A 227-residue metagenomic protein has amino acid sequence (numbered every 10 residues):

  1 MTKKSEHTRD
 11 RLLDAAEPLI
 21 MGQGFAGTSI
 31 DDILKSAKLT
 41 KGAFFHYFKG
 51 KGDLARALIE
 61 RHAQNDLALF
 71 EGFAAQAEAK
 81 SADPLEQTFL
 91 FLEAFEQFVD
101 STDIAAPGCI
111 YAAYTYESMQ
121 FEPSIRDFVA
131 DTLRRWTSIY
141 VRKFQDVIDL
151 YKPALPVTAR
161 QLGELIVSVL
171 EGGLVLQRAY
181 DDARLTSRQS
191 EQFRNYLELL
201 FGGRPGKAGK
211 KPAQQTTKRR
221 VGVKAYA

Functional and structural regions predicted by a protein language model:
R11, A15, L19-R61: Helix-turn-helix
A57, E71-P107, A159-I166: Hydrophobic alpha-helical connector segments
L67-E71, E86-E93, D103-A106, E122-D149 (+2 more regions): Amphipathic alpha-helical packing segments from all-alpha helical-bundle domains
E96-S101, I110-Q120: Helix-loop "lid/cap" segments that line or gate small-molecule binding pockets
F98, T102, I166-R184, E198-G206: Amphipathic C-terminal alpha-helical segment
P107-A113, A154-L176, Q192-Y196: Hydrophobic alpha-helical segments that form the core of small-molecule binding pockets and/or dimer interfaces
F121-S124, L133-L162, L200-K211, Q215-R220: Hydrophobic alpha-helical bundle segments that form small-molecule/ligand-binding pockets
